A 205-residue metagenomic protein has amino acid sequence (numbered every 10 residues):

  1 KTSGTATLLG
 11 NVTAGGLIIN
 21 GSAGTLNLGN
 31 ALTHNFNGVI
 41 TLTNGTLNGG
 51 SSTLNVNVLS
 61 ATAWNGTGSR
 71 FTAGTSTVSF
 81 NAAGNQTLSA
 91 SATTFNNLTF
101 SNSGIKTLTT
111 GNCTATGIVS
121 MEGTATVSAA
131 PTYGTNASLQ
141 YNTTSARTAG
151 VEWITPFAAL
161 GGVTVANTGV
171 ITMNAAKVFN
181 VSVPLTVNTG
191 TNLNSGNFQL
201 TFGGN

Functional and structural regions predicted by a protein language model:
K1-N205: Sequence/structural signature of small/polar-enriched beta-strand/turn repeats that build beta-strand-rich repeat
